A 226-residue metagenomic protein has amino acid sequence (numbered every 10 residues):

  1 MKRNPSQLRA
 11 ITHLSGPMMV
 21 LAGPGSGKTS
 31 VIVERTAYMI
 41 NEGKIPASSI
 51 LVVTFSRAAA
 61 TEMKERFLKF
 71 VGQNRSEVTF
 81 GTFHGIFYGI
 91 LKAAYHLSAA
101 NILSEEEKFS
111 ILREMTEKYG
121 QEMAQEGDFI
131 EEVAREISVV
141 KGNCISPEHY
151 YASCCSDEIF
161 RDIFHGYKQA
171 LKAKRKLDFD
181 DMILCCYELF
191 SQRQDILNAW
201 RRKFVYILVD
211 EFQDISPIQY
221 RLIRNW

Functional and structural regions predicted by a protein language model:
M1-S98, N198: P-loop NTPase Walker
M1-T12, G16-V20, L51, A59 (+2 more regions): Conserved helicase NTPase motor core
T61-K64, L68, R113, K168 (+1 more regions): Class I S-adenosyl-L-methionine
R75-E77, Y95-D181: ATP-hydrolysis module of ASCE/P-loop NTPase motor domains, specifically the Walker B Asp-Glu catalytic pair
F83-I86, E132-E136, C185-C186, K203: Short acidic/histidine-centered micro-motifs embedded in hydrophobic/aromatic stretches that mark compact functional
